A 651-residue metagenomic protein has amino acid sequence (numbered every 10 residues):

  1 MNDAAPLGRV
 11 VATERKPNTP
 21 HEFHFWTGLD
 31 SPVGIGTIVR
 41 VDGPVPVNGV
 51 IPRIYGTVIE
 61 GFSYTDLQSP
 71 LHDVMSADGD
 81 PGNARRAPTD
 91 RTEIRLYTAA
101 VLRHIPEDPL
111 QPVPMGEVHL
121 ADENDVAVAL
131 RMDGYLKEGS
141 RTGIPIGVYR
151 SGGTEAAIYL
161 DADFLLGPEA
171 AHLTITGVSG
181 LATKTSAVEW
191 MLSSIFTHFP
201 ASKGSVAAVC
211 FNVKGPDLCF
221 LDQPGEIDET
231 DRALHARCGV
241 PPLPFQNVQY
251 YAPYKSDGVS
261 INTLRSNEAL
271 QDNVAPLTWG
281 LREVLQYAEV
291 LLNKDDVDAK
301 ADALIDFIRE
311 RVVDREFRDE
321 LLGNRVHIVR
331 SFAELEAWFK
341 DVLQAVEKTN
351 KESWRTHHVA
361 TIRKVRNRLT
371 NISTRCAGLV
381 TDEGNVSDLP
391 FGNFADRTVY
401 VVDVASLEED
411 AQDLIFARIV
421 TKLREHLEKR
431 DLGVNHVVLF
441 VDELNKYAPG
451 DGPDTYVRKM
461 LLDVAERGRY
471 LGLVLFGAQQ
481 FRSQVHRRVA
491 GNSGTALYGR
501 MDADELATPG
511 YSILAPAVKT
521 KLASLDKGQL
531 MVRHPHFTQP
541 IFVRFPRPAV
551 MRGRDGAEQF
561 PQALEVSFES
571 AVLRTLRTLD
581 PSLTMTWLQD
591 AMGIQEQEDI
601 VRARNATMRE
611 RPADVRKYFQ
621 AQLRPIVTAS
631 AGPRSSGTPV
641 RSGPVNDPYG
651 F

Functional and structural regions predicted by a protein language model:
M1-E138: Conserved ASCE P-loop ATPase motor domains encompassing nucleic-acid-directed helicases/translocases
D30, F62-Y64, I105-P106, K214-L218 (+7 more regions): Conserved nucleotide-binding/hydrolysis micro-motifs of P-loop NTPases
Q111-H172, G556: P-loop NTP-binding catalytic core
Y149-Q249, V532: Glycine-rich phosphate-binding loop of nucleotide-binding enzymes
F199, K203-V206, C210-F211, G215-L221 (+4 more regions): P-loop NTPase motor domains
R237, Y456-V457, L462-A549: Conserved ATP-driven motor cores of ASCE-family P-loop NTPases powering translocation/secretion/packaging/pilus
G528-E598, R602, R624-F651: Conserved P-loop NTPase motor module
T607-G632: Charged low-complexity interaction tracts in eukaryotic proteins
